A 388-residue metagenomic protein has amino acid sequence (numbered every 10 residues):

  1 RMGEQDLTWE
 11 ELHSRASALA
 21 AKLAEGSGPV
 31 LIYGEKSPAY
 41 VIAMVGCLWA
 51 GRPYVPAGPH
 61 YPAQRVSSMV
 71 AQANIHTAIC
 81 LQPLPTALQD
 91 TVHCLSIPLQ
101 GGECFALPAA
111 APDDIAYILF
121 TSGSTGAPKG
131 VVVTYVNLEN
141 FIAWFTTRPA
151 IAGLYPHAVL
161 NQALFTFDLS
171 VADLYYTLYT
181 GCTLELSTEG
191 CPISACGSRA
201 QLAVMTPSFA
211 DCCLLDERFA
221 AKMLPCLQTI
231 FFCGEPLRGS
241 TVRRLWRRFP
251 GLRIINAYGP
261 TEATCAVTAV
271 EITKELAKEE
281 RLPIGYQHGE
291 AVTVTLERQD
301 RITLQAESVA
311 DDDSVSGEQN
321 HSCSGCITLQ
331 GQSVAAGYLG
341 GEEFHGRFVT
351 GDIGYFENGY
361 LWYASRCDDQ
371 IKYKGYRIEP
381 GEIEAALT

Functional and structural regions predicted by a protein language model:
R1-A24, S67, V133-E139: Conserved AMP-binding/adenylate-forming core of the ANL superfamily
R1-L7, A116-L119, Y360-L361: AMP-dependent adenylate-forming
Q5, K22-H60, A158-L164: Conserved AMP-binding/adenylate-forming
T8-E10, A116-A143: Conserved AMP-binding A3 loop
A63, A78-P108, L138, R253-N256 (+1 more regions): AMP-dependent adenylate-forming
E103-F120, A127, A152-V159, F165: Conserved pre-ATP/AMP-binding loop-to-beta segment of ANL
K129-A158, F167-L202: Conserved AMP-binding/adenylation subdomain of ANL enzymes
Y179-C182, V204, L214-E279, T293 (+2 more regions): Gly/Ser/Thr-rich phosphate-binding loop
